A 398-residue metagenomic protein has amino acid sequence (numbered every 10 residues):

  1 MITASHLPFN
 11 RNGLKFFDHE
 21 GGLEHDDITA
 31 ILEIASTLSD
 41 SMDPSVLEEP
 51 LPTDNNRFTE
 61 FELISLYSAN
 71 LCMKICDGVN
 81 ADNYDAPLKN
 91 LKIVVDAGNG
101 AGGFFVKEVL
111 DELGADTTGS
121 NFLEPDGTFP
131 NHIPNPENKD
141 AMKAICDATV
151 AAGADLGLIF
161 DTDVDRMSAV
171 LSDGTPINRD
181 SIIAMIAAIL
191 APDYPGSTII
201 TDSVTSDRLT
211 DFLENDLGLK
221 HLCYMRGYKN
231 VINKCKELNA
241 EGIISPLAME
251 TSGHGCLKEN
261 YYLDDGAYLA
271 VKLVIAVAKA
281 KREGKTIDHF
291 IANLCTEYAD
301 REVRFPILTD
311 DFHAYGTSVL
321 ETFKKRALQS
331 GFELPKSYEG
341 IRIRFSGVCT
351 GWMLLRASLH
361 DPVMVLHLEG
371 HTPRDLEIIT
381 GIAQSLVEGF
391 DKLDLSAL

Functional and structural regions predicted by a protein language model:
M1-S5, D96, I159-D161, A248-M249 (+1 more regions): Short beta-strand segments
L7-P8, G98-G103, V164-D165, T205-D207 (+2 more regions): Gly/Ser/Thr-rich loops at beta-strand to alpha-helix junctions that form or flank small-molecule/cofactor-binding
F9-G21, E33, S39, A144-D211 (+1 more regions): Replace "Mg2+/Mn2+-dependent" with "divalent metal-dependent
N10-K15, I28, F104-E108, P130-I133 (+4 more regions): Short acidic, glycine/serine/threonine-rich loops at helix termini
N12-A152: Gly/Ser/Thr-enriched, mixed-charge loops and adjacent short helices that form phosphate/oxyanion-binding elements
D85-A86, A148-T149, I159, L355-S358: Replace "in large, NTP-powered and nucleic-acid-processing enzymes" with "in large, NTP-powered factors and other
D116-N121, P176-S181, G218-R226: Short hydrophobic/aromatic-enriched beta-strand-loop microsegments
L156, Y194-L398: Phosphate-binding and adjacent anionic-ligand microenvironments
